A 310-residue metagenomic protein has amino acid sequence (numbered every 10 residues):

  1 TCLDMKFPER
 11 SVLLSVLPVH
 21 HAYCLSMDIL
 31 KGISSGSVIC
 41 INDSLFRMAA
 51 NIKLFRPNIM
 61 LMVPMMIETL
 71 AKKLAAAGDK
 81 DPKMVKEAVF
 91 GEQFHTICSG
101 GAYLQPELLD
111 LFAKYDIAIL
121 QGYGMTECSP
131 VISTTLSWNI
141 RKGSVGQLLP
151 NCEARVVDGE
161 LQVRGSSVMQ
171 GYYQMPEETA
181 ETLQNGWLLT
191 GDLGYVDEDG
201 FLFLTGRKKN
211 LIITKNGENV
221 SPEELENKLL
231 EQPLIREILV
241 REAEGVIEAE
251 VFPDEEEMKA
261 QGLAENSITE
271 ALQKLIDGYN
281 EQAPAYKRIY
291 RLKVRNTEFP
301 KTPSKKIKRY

Functional and structural regions predicted by a protein language model:
T1-V12, V19-M84: Conserved AMP-binding/adenylation subdomain of ANL enzymes
I39-N42, L108-D158, S167-Q170, A180-N185: Conserved ATP-binding loop and adjacent catalytic segment of the adenylate-forming AMP-binding
N58-M62, L70-I140, R236: Gly/Ser/Thr-rich phosphate-binding loop
M60-V63, A154, D192, G200 (+3 more regions): Residue-level signal for inorganic ion chemistry
L148-N151, R155-T214, N219, E231: Conserved ATP-binding/catalytic segment of the ANL
V168, F201-L230, E256-N266, A283-Y290: Adenylate-forming
L193, E231-E255: C-terminal boundary motif of the adenylate-forming
E237-V240, E244-G245, D277-Y310: Conserved C-terminal "lid"/linker of ANL adenylate-forming enzymes
